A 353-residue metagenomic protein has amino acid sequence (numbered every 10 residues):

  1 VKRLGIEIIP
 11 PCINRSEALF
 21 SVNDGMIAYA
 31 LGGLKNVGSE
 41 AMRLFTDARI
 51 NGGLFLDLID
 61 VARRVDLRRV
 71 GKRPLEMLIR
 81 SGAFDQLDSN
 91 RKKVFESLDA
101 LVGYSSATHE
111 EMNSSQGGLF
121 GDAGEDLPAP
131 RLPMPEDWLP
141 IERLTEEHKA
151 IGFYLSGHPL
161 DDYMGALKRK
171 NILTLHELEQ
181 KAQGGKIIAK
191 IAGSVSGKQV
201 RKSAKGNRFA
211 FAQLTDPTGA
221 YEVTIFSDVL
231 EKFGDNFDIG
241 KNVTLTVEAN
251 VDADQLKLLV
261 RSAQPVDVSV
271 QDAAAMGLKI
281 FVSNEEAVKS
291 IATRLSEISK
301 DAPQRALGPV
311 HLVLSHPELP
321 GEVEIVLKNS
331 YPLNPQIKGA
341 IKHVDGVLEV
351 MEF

Functional and structural regions predicted by a protein language model:
K2-Q183, E248-N250, L259, A263 (+2 more regions): Sliding clamp-binding short linear motifs that recruit DNA-associated proteins to replication/repair hubs
G121-F353: Primarily single-stranded nucleic-acid-binding OB-fold modules
